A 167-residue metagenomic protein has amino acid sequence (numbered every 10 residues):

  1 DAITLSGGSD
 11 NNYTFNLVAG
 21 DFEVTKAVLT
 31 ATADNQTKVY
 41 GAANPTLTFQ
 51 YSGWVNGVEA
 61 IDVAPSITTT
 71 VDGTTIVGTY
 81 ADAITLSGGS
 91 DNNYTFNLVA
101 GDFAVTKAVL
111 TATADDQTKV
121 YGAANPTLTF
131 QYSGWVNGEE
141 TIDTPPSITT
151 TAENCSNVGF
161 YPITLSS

Functional and structural regions predicted by a protein language model:
D1-S167: Solvent-exposed beta-strand/loop surfaces, strongest in extracytoplasmic domains of secreted and cell-surface proteins
